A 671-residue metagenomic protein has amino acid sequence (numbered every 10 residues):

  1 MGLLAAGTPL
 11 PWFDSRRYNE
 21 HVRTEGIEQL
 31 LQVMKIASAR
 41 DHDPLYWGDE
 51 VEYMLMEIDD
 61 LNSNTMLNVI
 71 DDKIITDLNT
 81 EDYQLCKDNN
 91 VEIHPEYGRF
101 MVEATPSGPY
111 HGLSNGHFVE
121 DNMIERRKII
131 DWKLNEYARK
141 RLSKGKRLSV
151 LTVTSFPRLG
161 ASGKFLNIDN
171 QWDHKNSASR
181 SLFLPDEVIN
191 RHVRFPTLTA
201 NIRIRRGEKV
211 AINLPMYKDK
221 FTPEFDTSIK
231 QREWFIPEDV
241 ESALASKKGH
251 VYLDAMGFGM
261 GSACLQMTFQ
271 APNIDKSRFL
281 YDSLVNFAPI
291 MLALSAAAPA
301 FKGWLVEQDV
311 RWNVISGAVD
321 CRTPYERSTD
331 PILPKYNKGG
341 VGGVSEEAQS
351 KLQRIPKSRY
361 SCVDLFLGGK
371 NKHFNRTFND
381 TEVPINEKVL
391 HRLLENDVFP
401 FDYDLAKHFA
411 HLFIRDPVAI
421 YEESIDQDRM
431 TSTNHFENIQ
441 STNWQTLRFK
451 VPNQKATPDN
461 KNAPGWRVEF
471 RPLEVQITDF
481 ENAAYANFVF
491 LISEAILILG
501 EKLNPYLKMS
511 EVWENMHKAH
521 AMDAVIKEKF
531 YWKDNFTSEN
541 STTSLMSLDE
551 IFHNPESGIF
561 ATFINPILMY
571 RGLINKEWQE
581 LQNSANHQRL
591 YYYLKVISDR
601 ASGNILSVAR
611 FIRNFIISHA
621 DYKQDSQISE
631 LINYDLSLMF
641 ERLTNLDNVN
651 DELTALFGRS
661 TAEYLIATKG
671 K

Functional and structural regions predicted by a protein language model:
M1-K671: Phosphate/nucleotide-binding catalytic core
